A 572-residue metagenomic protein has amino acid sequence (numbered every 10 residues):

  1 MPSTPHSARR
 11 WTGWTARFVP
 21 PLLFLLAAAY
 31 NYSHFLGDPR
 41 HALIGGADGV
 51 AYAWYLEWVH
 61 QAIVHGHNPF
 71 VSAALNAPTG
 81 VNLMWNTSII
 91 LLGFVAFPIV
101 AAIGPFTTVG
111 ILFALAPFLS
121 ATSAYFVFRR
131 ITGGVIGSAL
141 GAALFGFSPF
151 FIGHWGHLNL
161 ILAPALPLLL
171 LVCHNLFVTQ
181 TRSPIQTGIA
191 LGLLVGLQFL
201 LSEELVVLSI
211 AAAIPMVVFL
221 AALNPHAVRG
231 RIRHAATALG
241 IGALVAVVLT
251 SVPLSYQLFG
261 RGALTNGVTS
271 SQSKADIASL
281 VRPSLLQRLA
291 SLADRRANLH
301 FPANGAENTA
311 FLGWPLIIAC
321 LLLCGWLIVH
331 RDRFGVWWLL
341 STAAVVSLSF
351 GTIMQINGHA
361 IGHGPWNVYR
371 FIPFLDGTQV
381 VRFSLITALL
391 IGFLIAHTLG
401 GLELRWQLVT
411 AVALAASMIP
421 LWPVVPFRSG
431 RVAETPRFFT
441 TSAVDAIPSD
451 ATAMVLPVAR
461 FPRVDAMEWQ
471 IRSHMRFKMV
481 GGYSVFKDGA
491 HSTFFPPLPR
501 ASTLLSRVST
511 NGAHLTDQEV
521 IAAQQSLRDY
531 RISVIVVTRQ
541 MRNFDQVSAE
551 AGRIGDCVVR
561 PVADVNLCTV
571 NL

Functional and structural regions predicted by a protein language model:
M1-H34, A235-L244, G325-T342: Start-transfer (signal-anchor) and selected internal transmembrane alpha helices of multi-pass inner/ER membrane
A16-A47, I241-G260, A344-L348: Transmembrane signal-anchor helices characteristic of membrane glycosylation enzymes that use polyprenol
F24-A27, L112-I131, I136-A222, A238-P253 (+1 more regions): Membrane-embedded helix bundles of polyisoprenyl
A27-S120, S148-G153, H157-A163, A278-N298 (+3 more regions): Membrane-interface coil-to-helix junctions
G46-A62, S251-G325, G377-V380, S384: Periplasmic/ER-lumenal interhelical loops and adjacent helix-loop junctions in multi-pass membrane proteins
N224-L239, L321-G364, G401-Q407: Membrane-interface helix-loop-helix junctions at transmembrane boundaries of multi-pass membrane enzymes, predominantly
N266-T269, D332, A415-L572: Extracytoplasmic
F311-W314, I361-G401: Hydrophobic/aromatic-rich transmembrane helices and adjacent perimembrane loops
